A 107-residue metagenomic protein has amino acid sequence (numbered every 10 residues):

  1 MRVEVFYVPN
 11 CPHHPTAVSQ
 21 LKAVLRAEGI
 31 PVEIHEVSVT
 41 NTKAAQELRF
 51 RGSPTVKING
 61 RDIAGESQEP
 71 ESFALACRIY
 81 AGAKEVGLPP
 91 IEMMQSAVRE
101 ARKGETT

Functional and structural regions predicted by a protein language model:
M1-A23, A27-E28: Local sequence-structure signature of Cys/Sec-based thiol-disulfide redox active-site neighborhoods
M1-R2, P31, E100-A101: Extracytoplasmic thiol/disulfide redox context detector
V5, P9, A44, G82: Conserved short-loop catalytic and cofactor-binding motifs
P31-T42: Thiol-based oxidoreductase modules, predominantly thioredoxin-like and allied folds used for disulfide exchange
K43-R49: Acidic pyrophosphate-coordinating catalytic loop
R49-K57, E69, F73-A74: Structural micro-motif
R61-R102: Non-catalytic, surface beta->alpha helical segment in thiol-disulfide oxidoreductase systems
E105-T107: Short acidic DE-rich linear segments
